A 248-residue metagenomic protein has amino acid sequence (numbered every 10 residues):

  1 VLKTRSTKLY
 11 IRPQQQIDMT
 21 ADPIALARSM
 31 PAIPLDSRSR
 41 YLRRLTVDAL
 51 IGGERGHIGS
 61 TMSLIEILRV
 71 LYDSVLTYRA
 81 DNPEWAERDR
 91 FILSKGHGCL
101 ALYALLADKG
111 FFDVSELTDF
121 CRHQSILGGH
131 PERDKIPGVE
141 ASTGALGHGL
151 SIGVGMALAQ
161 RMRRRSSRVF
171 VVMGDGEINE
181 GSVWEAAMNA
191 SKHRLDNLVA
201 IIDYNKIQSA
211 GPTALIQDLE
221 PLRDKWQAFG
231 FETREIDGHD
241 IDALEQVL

Functional and structural regions predicted by a protein language model:
V1-D18: N-terminal amphipathic/basic-hydrophobic helices that include classical n-h-c signal peptides and signal-anchor
P13, I17-L42: N-terminal hydrophobic or amphipathic helices/low-complexity stretches enriched in small/hydrophobic/Pro/Gly
S39-R55, D203-N205: N-terminal capping segment at the start of a domain
T46-A49, T61-E185, S191-K192: Cofactor-binding active-site loop characterized by glycine-rich and histidine/acidic residues
L50-E54, L106, G230-T233: Short amphipathic alpha-helical interaction patches enriched in hydrophobic/aromatic residues with interspersed Lys/Arg
E54-M62: Structural motif
G56, G98, E177-N179, T233 (+1 more regions): Glycine-/small-residue-rich active-site loops that bind phosphorylated ligands and cofactors
R122-R133, I152, M156-L158, M162-S167 (+1 more regions): Thiamine diphosphate
